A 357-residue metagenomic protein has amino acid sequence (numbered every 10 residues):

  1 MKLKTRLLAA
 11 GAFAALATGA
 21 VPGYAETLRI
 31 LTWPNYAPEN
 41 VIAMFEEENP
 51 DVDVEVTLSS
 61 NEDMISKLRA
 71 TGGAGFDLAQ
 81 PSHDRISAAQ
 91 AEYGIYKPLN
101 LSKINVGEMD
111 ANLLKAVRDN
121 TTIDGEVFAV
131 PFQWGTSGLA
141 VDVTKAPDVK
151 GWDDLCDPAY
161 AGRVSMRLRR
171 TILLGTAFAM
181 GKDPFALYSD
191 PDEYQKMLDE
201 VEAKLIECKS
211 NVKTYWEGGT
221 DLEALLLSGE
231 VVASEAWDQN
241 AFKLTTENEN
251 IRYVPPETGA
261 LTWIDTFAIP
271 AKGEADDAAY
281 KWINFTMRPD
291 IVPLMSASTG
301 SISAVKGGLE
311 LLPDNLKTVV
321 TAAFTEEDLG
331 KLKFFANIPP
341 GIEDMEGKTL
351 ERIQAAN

Functional and structural regions predicted by a protein language model:
R6, T18-A25: Sec/Tat signal peptide C-region and signal peptidase I cleavage site
E26-A89: Early extracytoplasmic/lumenal segment of secretory-pathway proteins
G75, H83-I86, Q90-E223, L227: Extracytoplasmic ligand-binding site segments that recognize negatively charged/polar headgroups
G75-P81, Y215, V232-W237, R252-Y253: Paired acidic/hydrophobic, glycine-rich loop segments that form the ligand-binding mouth/hinge of periplasmic-binding
D84-A88, A233-N250: A ligand-binding cleft/hinge motif common to bilobed small-molecule-binding domains
L198-C208, E247-A271: Periplasmic-binding protein-like
L261, D265, P270-G330: Mature extracytoplasmic/periplasmic domains
E326-N357: Conserved C-terminal helix/tail region of periplasmic/extracytoplasmic solute-binding proteins
